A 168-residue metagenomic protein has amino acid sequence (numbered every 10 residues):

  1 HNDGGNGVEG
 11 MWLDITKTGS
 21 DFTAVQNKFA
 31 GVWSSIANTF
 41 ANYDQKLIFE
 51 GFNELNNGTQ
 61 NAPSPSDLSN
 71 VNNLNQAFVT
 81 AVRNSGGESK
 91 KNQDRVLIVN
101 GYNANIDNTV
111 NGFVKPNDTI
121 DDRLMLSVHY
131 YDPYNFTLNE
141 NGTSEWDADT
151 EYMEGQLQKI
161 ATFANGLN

Functional and structural regions predicted by a protein language model:
H1-N57: Substrate-binding cleft and catalytic face of glycoside hydrolase catalytic domains, especially the flexible beta-alpha
A30-S34, N38-A41, K46, L55-N168: Extracellular glycoside hydrolase catalytic/binding regions
